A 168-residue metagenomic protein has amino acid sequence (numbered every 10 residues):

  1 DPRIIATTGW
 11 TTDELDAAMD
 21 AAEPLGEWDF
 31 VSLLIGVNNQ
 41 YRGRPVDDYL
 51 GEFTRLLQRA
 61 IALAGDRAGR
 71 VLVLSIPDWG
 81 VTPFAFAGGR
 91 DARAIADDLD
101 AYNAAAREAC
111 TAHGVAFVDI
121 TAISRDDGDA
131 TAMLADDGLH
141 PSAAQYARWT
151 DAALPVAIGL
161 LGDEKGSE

Functional and structural regions predicted by a protein language model:
D1-R3, R70, G114-A116: Conserved beta-strand segments of alpha/beta enzyme cores
D1-R59, G65: Conserved SGNH/GDSL esterase-like catalytic core that processes O-acyl groups on lipids and polysaccharides
I4-A6, V73, D119: Structural signal for conserved beta-strand scaffold positions within catalytic alpha/beta enzyme cores
P24, A62, I158-G162: A generic secondary-structure boundary signal that marks alpha-helix termini
L34, L74-S75: Alpha/beta-hydrolase-fold catalytic nucleophile elbow
A68, L72-L74: The first long alpha-helix at the start of the GST-like C-terminal all-alpha domain
P77-E168: Catalytic His-Asp segment of secreted/periplasmic serine-dependent ester chemistry enzymes
